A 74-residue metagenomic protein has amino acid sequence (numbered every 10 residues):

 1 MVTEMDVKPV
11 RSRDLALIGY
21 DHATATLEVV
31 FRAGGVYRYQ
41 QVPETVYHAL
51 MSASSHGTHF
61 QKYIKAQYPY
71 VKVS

Functional and structural regions predicted by a protein language model:
V2-S74: Acidic/histidine-enriched, beta-strand-rich ligand/metal-binding domains
